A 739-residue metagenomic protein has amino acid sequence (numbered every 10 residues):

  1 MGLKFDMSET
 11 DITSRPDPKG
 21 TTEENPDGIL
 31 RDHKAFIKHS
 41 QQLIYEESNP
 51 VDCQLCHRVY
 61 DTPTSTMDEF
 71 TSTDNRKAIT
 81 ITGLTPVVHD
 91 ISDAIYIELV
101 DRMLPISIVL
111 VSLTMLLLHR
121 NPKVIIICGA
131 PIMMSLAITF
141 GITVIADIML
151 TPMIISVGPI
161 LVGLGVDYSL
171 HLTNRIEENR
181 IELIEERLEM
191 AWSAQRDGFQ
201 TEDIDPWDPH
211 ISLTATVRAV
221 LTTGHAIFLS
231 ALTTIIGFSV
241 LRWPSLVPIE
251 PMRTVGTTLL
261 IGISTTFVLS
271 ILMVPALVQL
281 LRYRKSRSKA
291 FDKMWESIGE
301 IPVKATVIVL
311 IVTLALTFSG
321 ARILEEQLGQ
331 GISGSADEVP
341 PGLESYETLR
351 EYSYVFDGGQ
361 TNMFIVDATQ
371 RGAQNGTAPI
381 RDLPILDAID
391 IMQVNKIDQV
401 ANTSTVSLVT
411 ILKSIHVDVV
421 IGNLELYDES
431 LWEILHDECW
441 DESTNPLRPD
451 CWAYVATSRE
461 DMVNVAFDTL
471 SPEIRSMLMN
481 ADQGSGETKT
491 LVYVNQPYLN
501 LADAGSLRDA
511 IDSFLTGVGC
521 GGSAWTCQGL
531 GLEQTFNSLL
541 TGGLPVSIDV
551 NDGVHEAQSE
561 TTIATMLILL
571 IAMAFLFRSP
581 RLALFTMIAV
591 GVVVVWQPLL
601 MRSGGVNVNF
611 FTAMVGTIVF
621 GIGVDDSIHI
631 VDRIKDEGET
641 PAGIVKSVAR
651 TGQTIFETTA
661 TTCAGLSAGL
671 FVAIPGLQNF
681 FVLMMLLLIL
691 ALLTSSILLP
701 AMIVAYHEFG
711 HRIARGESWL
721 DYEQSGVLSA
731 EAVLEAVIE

Functional and structural regions predicted by a protein language model:
M1-D27, A35-H39, Y45, N49-A78 (+5 more regions): Extracytoplasmic
F5-I12, L172, I176-N179, T369-Q374 (+1 more regions): A short, flexible beta-alpha/helix-coil linker loop
S8-K38, V339-G342, A373-I389, L499-D509: Solvent-exposed, non-transmembrane alpha-helical starts
G28-R31, H39-D337, L499-A502, D509 (+2 more regions): Membrane-embedded transmembrane helical bundles of large multi-pass transporters/channels
A35-F36, D90, E347-E351, A388 (+2 more regions): Well-ordered alpha-helical segments embedded in enzymatic catalytic cores
A78-I79, A226, T361-M363, T403-S404 (+2 more regions): Beta-sheet entry/capping signal
G299, V307-V309, T313-V455: Juxtamembrane segments of multi-pass membrane proteins
S353-F356, M479-G484, V554, F575-L576: Replace "in large, NTP-powered and nucleic-acid-processing enzymes" with "in large, NTP-powered factors and other
